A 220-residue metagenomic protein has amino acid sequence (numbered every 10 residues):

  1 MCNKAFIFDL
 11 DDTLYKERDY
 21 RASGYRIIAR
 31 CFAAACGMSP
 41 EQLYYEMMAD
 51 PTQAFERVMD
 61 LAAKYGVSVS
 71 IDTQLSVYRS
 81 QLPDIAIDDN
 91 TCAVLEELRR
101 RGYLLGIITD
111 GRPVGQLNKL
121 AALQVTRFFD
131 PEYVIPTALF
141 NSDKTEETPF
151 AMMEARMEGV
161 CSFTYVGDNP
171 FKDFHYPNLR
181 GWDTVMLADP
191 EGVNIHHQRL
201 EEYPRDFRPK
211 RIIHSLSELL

Functional and structural regions predicted by a protein language model:
M1-N3, E96, R112-L220: Asp-based, Mg2+/Mn2+-dependent phosphohydrolase catalytic module
C2-A93, R99-R101, V114: N-terminal helical cap/lid subdomain that shapes the substrate entry/recognition surface in HAD-like hydrolases
A33, K64, Q81, G106 (+3 more regions): Short, flexible active-site loop motifs that bind/organize anionic cofactors or intermediates
G102-Y103, W182: Short phosphate-binding/catalytic loops that engage adenosine nucleotides
L104-G106, S162: Short, flexible coil/turn micro-motifs enriched in small/turn-prone residues
T109: Conserved phosphate-coupling serine/threonine residues in phosphotransfer and NTP-handling enzymes
